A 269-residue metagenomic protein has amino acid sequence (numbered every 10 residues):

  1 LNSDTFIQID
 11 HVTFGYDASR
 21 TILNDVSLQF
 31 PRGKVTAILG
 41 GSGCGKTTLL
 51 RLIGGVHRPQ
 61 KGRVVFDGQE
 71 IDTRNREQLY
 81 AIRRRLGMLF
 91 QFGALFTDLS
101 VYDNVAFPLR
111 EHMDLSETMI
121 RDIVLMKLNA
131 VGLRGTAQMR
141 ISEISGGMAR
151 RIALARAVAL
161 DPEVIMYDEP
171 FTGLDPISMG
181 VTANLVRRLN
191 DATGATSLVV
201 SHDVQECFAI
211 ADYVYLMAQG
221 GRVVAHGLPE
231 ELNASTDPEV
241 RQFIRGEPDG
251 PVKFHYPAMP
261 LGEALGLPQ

Functional and structural regions predicted by a protein language model:
L39-G41: The feature captures the beta-strand-to-loop junction immediately N-terminal to the Walker
G54: Helix-to-loop junction immediately C-terminal to a conserved catalytic motif
Q69-E70, E117-T136: Conserved ABC ATPase "signature" region
I71-G87, E117, L232-S235: ABC ATPase NBD coupling module
R140-I144, M148: Conserved ABC ATPase signature
D161: Conserved catalytic motifs of ABC-family nucleotide-binding domains
I165-D168: Catalytic Walker B motif of ABC-type/P-loop ATPase nucleotide-binding domains
